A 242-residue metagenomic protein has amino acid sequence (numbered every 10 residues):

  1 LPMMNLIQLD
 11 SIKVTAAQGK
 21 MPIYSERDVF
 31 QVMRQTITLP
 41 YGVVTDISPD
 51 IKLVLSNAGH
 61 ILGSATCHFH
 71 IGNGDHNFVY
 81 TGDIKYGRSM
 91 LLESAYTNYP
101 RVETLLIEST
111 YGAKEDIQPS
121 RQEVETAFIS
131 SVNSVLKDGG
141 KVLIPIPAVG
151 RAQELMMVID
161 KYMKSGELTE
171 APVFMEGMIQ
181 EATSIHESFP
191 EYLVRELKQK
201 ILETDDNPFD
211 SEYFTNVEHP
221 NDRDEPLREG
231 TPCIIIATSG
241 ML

Functional and structural regions predicted by a protein language model:
L1-E154, D160-E167, P172: His/Asp/Glu-rich metal-coordinating catalytic cores of metallo-dependent phosphodiesterases/hydrolases acting on
I129-L242: Hard-cation-handling environments
